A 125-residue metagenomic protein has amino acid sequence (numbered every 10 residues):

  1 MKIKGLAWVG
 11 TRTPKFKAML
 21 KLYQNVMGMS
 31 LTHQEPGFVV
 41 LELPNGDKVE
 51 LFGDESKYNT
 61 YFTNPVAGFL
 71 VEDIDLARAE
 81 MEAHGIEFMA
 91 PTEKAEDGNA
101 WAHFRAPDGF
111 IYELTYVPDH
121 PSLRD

Functional and structural regions predicted by a protein language model:
M1-K2, R78, E82-D125: Vicinal oxygen chelate
M1-L20, P65-A67, P118-D125: N-terminal beta-strand motif that seeds the catalytic metal site of vicinal oxygen chelate
K4, G10-V49: Core segments of cupin and vicinal oxygen chelate
G5-P14, V39-E42, Y58-H84, A100-R105 (+1 more regions): Vicinal oxygen chelate
K17, V49, D75-A77, S122: Residue-level signal for secondary-structure boundary sites
G28-T32, G68-L70, A90-K94: Short linear motifs in intrinsically disordered
S30-T63, I111-P118: Conserved short beta-strand elements that form part of the metal-binding/catalytic scaffold of enzyme active sites
